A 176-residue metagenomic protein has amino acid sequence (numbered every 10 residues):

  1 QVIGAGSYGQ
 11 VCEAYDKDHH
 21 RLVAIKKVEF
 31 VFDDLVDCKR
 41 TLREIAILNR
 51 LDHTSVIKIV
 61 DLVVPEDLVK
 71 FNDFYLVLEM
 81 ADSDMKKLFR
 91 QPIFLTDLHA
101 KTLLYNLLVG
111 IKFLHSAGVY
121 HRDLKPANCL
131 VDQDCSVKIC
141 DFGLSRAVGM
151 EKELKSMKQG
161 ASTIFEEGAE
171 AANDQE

Functional and structural regions predicted by a protein language model:
Q1-G6, V11: Protein kinase glycine-rich loop
Q10-F30: Glycine-rich ATP phosphate-binding loop
H53-L62: Conserved HxN/HPN-centered segment at the entrance to the catalytic loop of eukaryotic protein kinase-like domains
F71-D84: Conserved short submotifs of the Hanks-type protein kinase catalytic core that shape the nucleotide-binding pocket
M85-L95: AlphaC helix of the protein kinase catalytic domain
L103-L104: Activation segment signature within eukaryotic-like protein kinase domains
H115-D132: Catalytic-loop of the protein kinase fold
L144-R146: Activation segment
